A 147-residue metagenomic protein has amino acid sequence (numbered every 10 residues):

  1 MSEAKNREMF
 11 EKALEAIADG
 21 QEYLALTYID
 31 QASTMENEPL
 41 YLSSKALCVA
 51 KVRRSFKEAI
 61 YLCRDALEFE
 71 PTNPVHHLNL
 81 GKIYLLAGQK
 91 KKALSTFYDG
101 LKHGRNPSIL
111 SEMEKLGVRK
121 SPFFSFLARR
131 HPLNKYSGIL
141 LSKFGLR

Functional and structural regions predicted by a protein language model:
M1-E8, A32, E36, F123-R130: TPR-adjacent "capping" and linker segments in tetratricopeptide-repeat scaffold/adaptor proteins
M1-K5, G20, I139-R147: Long, contiguous interaction/recruitment modules in multidomain scaffold/adaptor proteins
F10-E11, L80: Alpha-helical solenoid repeat scaffolds
E11-A18, Y23, T27-V75: Alpha-helical adaptor scaffolds
S44-A46, N79, E112-M113: Canonical tetratricopeptide repeat
L47, R64, G81, F97-Y98: Amphipathic alpha-helical segments within well-ordered protein domains
A66-K91: Mid-chain, well-packed structural core segment of small domains
L85-K135: TPR/TPR-like (Sel1-like) alpha-helical repeat modules
